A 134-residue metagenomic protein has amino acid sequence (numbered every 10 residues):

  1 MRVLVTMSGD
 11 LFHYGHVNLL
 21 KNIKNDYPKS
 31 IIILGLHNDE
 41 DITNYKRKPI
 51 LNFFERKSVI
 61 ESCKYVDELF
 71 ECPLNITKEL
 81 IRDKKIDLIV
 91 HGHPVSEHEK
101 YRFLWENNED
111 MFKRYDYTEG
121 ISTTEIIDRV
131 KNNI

Functional and structural regions predicted by a protein language model:
M1-I134: Nucleotidyltransferase catalytic core that binds NTPs
